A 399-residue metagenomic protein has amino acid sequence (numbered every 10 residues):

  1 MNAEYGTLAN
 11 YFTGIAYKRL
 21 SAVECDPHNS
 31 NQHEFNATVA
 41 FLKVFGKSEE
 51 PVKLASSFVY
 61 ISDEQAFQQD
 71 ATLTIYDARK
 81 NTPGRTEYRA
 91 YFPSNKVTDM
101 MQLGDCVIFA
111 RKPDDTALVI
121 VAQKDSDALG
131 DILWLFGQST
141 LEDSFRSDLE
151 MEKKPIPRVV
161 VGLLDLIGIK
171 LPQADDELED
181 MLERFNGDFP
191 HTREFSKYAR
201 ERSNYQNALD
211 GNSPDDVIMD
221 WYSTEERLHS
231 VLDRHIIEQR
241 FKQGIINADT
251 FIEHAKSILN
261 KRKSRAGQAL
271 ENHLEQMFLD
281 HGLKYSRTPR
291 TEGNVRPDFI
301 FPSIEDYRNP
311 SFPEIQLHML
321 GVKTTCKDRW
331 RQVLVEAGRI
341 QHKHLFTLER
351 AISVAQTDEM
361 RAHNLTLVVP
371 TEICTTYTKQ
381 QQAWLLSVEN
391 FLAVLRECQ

Functional and structural regions predicted by a protein language model:
M1-E24, E183-G211, S257, F278 (+1 more regions): An N-terminal domain-start capping segment
M1-I120: Long, contiguous, compositionally biased segments that the model treats as domain-scale units
L8-E34, N247-V295: Acidic-basic catalytic patches of nuclease active cores, encompassing PD-(D/E)XK and other metal-cofactor nuclease
Q69-R85, M100-A117, K124-I156, T357-Q399: Charged, structured surface patches that assemble and position nucleic-acid processing machinery
D115-G130, E225, H229-Q239: Accessory beta->alpha helical hairpin/"wing" motif in late/C-terminal subdomains of nucleic-acid enzymes
S139-P190: Glycine- and charge-enriched low-complexity intrinsically disordered segments
E179-Q268, H273: Interdomain/boundary linker segments immediately adjacent to catalytic/signaling cores
N272-E275, L279-D280, Y285-Q399: Catalytic core segments in nucleotide and nucleic-acid processing enzymes
